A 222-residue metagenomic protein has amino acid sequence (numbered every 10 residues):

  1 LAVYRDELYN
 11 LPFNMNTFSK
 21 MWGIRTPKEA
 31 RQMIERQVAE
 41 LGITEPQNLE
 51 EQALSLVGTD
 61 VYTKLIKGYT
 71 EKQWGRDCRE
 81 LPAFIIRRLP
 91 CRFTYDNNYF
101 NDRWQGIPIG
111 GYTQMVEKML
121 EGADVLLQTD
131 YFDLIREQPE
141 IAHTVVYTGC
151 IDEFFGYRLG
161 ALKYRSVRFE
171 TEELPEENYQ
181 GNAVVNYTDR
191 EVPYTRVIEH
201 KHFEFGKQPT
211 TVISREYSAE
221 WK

Functional and structural regions predicted by a protein language model:
L1-V3: Glycine-rich FAD cofactor-binding loop and adjacent beta-loop-alpha segment at the N-terminus of flavoprotein
E7, T17-T144, T148-F155: Active-site/ligand-binding neighborhood in enzyme catalytic cores
L11-F13: Short capping micro-motif at the N-terminus of alpha-helices
F132-K222: Mid-domain catalytic core of redox enzymes that form a hydrophobic substrate pocket/lid adjacent to a catalytic redox
